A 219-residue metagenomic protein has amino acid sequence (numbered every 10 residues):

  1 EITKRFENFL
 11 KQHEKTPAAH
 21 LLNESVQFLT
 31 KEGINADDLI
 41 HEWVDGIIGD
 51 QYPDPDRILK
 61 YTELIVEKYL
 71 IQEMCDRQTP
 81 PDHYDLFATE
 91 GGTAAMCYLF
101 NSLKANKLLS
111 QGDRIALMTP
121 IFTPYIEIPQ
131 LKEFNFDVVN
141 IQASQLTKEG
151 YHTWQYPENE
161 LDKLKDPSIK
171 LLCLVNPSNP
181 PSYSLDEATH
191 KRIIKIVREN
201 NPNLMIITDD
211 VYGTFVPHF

Functional and structural regions predicted by a protein language model:
E1-D38: Conserved N-terminal helix/loop that builds the PLP phosphate-binding region of the aspartate aminotransferase-like
N23-N201, G213-F219: Conserved core of the PLP fold type I
D209-D210: Walker B catalytic acidic pair
